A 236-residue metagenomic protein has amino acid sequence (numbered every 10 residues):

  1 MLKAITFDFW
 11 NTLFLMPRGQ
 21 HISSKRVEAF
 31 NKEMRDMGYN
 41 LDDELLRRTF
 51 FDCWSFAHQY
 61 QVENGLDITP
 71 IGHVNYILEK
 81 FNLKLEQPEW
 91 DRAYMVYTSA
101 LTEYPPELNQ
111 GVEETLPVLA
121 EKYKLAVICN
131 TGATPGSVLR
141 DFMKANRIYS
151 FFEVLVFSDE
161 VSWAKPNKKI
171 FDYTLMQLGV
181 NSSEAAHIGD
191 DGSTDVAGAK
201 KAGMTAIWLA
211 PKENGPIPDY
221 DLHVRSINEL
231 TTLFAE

Functional and structural regions predicted by a protein language model:
M1-I5, L15-P17, H21, M37-E44 (+3 more regions): Asp-based, Mg2+/Mn2+-dependent phosphohydrolase catalytic module
L2-P117: N-terminal helical cap/lid subdomain that shapes the substrate entry/recognition surface in HAD-like hydrolases
